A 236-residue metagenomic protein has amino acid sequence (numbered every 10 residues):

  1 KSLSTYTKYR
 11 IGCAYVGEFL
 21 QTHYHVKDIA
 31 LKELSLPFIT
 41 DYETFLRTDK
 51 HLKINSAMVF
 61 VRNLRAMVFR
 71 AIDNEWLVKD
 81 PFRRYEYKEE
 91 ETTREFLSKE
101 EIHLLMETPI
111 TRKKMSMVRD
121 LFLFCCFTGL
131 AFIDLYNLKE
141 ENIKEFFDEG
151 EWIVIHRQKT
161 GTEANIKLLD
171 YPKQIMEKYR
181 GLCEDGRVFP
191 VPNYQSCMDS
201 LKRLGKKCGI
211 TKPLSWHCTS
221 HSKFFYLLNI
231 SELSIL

Functional and structural regions predicted by a protein language model:
S4, G12-T22, T48-F82, I133: N-terminal DNA-binding recognition helix of tyrosine site-specific recombinases/integrases
S4-T7, L20-T44, P190, W216: A Lys/Arg-rich helix-loop hairpin that forms a DNA/phosphate-binding surface
L34, V59, M117-V118, V191-Q195 (+1 more regions): Short basic/aromatic active-site micro-motif
I54, M58-R62, L77, P81-F132 (+1 more regions): Basic, Lys/Arg- and aromatic-enriched nucleic-acid-binding interface segment
F69-D80, C125-E149, I235: Short, charged phosphate-coordinating catalytic segments
E86, T92-E95, E101, N137-E177: Conserved tyrosine-mediated DNA breakage-rejoining catalytic core shared by Y-recombinases
L123, F127, I133-D134, R203 (+1 more regions): C-terminal catalytic core of tyrosine-transesterase DNA break-rejoin enzymes
R157-E177, L182-R203, G209, S215: C-terminal catalytic core of Y-nucleophile DNA break-rejoin enzymes
